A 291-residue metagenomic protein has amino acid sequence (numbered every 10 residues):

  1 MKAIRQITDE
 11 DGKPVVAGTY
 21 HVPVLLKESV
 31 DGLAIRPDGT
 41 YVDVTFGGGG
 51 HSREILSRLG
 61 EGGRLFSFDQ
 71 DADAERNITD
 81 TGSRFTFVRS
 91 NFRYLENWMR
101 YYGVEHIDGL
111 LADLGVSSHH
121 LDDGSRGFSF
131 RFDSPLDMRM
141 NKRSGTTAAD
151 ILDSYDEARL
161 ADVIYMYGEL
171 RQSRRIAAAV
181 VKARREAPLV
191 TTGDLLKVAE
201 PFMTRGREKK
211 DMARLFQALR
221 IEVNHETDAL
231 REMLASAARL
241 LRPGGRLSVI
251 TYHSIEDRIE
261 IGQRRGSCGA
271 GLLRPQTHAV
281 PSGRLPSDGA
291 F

Functional and structural regions predicted by a protein language model:
M1-F291: S-adenosyl-L-methionine-dependent methyltransferase catalytic core, i.e., the SAM/SAH-binding region
